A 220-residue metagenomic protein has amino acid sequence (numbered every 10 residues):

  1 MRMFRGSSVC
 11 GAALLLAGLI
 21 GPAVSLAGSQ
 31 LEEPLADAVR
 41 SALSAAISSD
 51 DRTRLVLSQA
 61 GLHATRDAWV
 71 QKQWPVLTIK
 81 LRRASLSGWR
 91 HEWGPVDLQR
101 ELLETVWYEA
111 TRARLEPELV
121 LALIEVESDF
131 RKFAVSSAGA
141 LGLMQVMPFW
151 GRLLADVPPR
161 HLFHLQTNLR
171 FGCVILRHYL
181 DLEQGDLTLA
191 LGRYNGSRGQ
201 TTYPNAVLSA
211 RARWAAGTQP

Functional and structural regions predicted by a protein language model:
R2-A12: Bacterial N-terminal signal peptides that target proteins for export
G11-G21: Bacterial N-terminal signal peptides
S25-S29: Boundary at the C-terminal end of the N-terminal hydrophobic targeting segment
L31-D37: N-terminal membrane-anchoring alpha-helices
L43-P220: Catalytic glycan-binding domains that act on GlcNAc-containing polysaccharides
